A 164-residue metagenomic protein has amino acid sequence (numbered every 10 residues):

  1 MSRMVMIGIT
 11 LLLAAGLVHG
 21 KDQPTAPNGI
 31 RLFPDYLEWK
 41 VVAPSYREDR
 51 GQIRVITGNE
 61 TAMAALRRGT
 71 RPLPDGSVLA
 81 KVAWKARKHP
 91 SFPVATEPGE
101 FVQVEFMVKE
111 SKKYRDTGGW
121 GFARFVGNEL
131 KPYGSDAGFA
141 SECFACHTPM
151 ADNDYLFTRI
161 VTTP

Functional and structural regions predicted by a protein language model:
M1-I7: Bacterial N-terminal signal peptides that target proteins for export
D22-I53, T70-P164: Sequence context surrounding c-type heme c attachment/ligation sites in exported
I53-A64: Short, structured beta-strand/loop micro-motifs enriched in basic residues and often containing a Trp
